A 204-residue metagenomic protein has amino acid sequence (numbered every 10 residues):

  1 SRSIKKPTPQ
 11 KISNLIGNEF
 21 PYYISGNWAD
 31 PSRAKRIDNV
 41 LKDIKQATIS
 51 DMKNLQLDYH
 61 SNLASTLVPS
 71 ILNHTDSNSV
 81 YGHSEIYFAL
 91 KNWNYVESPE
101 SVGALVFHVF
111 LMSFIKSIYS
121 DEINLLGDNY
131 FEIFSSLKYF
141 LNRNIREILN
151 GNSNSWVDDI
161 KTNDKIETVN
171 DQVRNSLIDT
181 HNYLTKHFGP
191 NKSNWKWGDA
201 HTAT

Functional and structural regions predicted by a protein language model:
S1-S84: Structured mid-domain segments that build the active-site/substrate or prosthetic-cofactor binding neighborhood
Q56-T204: Acidic, low-complexity N-terminal propeptides/linkers enriched in Ser/Thr/Asp/Gly that mediate export, maturation
